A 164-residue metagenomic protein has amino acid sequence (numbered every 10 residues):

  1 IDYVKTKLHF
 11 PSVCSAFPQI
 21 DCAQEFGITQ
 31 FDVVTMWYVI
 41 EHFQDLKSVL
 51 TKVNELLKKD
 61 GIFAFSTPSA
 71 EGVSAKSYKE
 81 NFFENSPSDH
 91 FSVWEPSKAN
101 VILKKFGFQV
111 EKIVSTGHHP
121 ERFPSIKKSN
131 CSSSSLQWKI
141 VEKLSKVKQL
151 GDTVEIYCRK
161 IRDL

Functional and structural regions predicted by a protein language model:
I1-S77, V93-K105, L150-R162: Conserved SAM-binding loop
L8-S12, N81-E84, S129-C131: Short, hinge-like loop/turn segments at secondary-structure boundaries
S12-S15, E84-S86, E111-I113: Short hydrophobic/aromatic-enriched beta-strand-loop microsegments
V73-E80, S125-C131: Short, flexible, mixed-charge acidic loops at enzyme active sites
E80-N81, H118: Non-heme Fe(II)/2-oxoglutarate
F82-S97: Acceptor-substrate binding/catalytic loop of class I
F108: Conserved acetyl-CoA-binding loop of GNAT-fold acetyltransferases
E111-L164: A C-terminal cap/extension of S-adenosyl-L-methionine-dependent methyltransferases that defines the acceptor-substrate
